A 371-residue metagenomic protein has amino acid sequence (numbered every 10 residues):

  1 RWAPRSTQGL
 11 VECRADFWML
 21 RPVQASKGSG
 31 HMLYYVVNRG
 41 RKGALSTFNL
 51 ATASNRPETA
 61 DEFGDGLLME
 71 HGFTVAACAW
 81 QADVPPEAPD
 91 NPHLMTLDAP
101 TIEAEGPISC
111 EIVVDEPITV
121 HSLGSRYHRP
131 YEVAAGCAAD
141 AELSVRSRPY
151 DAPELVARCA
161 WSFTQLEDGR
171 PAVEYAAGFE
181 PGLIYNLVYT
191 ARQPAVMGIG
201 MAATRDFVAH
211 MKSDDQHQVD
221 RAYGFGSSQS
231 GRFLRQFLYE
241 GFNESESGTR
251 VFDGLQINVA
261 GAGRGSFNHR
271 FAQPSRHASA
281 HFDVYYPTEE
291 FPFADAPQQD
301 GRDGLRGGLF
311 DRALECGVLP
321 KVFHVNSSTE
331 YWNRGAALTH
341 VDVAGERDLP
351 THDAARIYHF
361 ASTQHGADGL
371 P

Functional and structural regions predicted by a protein language model:
R1-P371: C-terminal His-loop and adjacent cap/lid subdomain of alpha/beta-hydrolase
